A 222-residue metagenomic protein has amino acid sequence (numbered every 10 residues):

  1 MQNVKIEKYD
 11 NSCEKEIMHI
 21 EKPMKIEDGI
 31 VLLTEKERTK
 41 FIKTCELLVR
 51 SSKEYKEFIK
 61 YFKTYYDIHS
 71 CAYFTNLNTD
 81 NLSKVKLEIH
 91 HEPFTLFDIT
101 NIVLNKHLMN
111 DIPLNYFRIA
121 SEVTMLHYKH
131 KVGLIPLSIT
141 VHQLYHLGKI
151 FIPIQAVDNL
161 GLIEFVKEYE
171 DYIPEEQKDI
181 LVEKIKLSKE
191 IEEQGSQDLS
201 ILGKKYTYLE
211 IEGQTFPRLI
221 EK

Functional and structural regions predicted by a protein language model:
Q2: BZIP DNA-binding basic region
I6-L47, Q143-K222: C-terminal/domain-terminus segments
L47-K60, Y116-V123: Short Cys/His-rich Zn2+-coordinating modules
S51-E54, L114, S138, P174: Short, structured coil/loop segments at alpha-helix boundaries
Y55-N110, S138-T140: Short cysteine-rich loop/turn motifs with clustered Cys
L87-E92, V132-V141, I191, D198-S200: Extended, compositionally biased low-complexity polar/Lys-Gly-rich tracts and adjacent boundary/linker regions are
I102-L126, K167-K189: Short Fe-S-cluster ligation motifs
I112-I119, V123-V157: Short Cys/His-centered divalent metal-binding micro-motifs
